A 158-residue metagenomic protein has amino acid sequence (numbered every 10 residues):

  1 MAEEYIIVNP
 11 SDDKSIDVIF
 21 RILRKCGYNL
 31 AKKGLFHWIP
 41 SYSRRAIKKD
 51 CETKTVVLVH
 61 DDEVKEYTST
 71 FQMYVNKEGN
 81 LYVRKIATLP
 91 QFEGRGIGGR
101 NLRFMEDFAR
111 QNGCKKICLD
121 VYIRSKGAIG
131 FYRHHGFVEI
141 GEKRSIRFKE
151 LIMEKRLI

Functional and structural regions predicted by a protein language model:
Y5, P10-Q91, L102-F104, F108 (+1 more regions): Acetyl-CoA-dependent GNAT
L89-Q91, R95, I123-R124: Active-site acidic-Proline motif in GNAT/NAT acetyltransferases
G96, G113, G136: Short glycine-rich hinge loops at helix-strand junctions in the catalytic core of two-component histidine kinases
G99: Residues forming the Rossmann-fold NAD(P)(H) cofactor-binding site
A109-D120: Conserved GNAT acetyl-CoA-binding A-motif
C118-Y122, I129, R133-I152: Conserved catalytic-core motifs of GNAT/GCN5-like acyltransferases
